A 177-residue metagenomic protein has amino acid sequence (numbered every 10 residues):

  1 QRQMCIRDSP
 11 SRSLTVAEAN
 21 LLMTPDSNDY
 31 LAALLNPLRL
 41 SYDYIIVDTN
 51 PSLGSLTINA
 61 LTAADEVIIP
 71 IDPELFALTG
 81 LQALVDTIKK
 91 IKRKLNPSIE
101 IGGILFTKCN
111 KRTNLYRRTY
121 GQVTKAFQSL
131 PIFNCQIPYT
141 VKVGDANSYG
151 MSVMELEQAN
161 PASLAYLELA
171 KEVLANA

Functional and structural regions predicted by a protein language model:
Q1-I6: Short, small-residue-biased leader/transition segments that mark boundaries at the very start of proteins
R7-A17, I101, S148-G150: Short, basic/glycine-rich phosphate-binding loops at helix/coil junctions that contact nucleotide phosphates
A17-P25, L75: Flexible beta-alpha connector loops of hexameric P-loop NTPases
N28, L78-L81, S163: Short, structured helix-loop boundary elements
L34, R39-P138: Conserved catalytic-core segment of NTP-binding enzymes
P138-A146: Short, glycine-rich, amphipathic interfacial segments at transmembrane boundaries or analogous
N147-L164: C-terminal boundary of histidine-terminating zinc-finger modules
E168-A177: C-terminal alpha-helix
